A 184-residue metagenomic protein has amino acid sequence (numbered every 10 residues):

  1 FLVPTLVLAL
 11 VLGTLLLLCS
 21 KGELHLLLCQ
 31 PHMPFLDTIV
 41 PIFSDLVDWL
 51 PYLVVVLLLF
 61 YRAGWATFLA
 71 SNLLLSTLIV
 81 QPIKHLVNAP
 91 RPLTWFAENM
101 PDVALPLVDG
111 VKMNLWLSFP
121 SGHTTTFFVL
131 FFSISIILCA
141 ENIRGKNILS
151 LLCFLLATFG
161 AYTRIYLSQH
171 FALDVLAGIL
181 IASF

Functional and structural regions predicted by a protein language model:
F1-Y52, P82-M113: N-terminal transmembrane-helix/juxtamembrane module of multi-pass inner/ER membrane proteins
T5-L8, L69, L73-Q81, V175 (+2 more regions): Alpha-helical transmembrane spans of integral membrane proteins, capturing the lipid-embedded, hydrophobic core of TM
V11-L16, L74-P82, L155-S168: Aromatic-anchored segments of alpha-helical transmembrane domains
Q30-P41, L57, Y61, W65 (+1 more regions): Membrane-helix interfacial "entry" motifs
D37-I39, I79-P90, Y162-H170, F184: Juxtamembrane membrane-interface segments at transmembrane alpha-helix termini
S44-Y61, H123-F131: Hydrophobic alpha-helical transmembrane segments
V55-I83, S150: Interfacial segments of alpha-helical transmembrane regions
R62, V103-F184: Membrane-embedded catalytic cores of phosphoryl/pyrophosphoryl-handling enzymes
